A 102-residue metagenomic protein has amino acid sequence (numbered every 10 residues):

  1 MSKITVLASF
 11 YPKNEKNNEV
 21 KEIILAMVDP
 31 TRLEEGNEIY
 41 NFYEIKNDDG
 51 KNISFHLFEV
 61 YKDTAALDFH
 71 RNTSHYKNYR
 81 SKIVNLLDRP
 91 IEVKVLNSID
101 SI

Functional and structural regions predicted by a protein language model:
M1-I4, M27: Generic signature of intrinsically disordered, low-complexity, basic-rich segments and short cationic peptides
S2, N41-G50, S81-I102: Glycine-rich beta-strand-turn "strand-cap" elements at beta-sheet edges
T5-F10: Active-site-flanking beta-strand signature of metal-NTP-handling nucleotidyl enzymes and homologous cyclase-like
P12-N17: Short, surface-exposed ligand-recognition loops at beta-strand->loop->(often short) alpha-helix junctions that present
E19-I23: Short amphipathic alpha-helical coupling segments at ligand-binding clamshell hinges and other catalytic/signaling
A26, P30-E38, V60-K94: An amphipathic, aromatic/His-enriched active-site/gating alpha helix that lines ligand/cofactor pockets
D29-F55: Short, glycine- and small/hydrophobic-rich beta-strand elements in well-ordered beta-sheets
